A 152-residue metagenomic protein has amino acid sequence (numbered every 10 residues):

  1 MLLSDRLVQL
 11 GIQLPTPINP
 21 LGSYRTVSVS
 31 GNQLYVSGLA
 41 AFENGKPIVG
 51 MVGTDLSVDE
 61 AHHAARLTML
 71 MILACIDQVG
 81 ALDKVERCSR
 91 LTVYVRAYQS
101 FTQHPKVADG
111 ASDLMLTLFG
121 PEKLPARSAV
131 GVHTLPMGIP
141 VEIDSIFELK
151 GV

Functional and structural regions predicted by a protein language model:
M1-V152: Short, polar/acidic, helix-capping and beta-turn segments at strand->helix junctions that line the mouths
